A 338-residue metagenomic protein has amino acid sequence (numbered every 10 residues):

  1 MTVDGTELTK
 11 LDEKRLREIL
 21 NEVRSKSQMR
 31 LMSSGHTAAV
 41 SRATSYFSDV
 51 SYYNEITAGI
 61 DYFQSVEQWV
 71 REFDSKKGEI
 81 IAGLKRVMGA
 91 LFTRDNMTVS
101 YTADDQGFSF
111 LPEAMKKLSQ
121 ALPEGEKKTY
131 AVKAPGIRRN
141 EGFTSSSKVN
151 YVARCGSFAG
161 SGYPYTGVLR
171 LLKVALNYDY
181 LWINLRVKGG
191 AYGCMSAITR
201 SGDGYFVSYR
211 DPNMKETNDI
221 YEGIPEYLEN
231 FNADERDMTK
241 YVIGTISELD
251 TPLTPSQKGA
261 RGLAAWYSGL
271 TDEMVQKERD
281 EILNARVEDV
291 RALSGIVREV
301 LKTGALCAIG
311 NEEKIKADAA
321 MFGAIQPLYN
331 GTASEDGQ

Functional and structural regions predicted by a protein language model:
M1, L111-L118, I220-I224, M321-G323: Short amphipathic alpha-helices in soluble, non-transmembrane regions that often serve as interface/regulatory elements
M1-S75, R94-A103, Y151-L171, Y180-V287 (+2 more regions): M16 family metallopeptidases and their MPP-like homologs
E79-D95, L122, A320-F322, P327-G337: Charged, long alpha-helical assembly modules
I80-M115, K302: Non-catalytic, conformational "gating/processing" segments within enzyme and secreted inhibitor domains
M88-L91, F143-T144, A197-I198, V297-R298: Replace "in large, NTP-powered and nucleic-acid-processing enzymes" with "in large, NTP-powered factors and other
N96, S100, D105, P112-V187 (+2 more regions): His/Glu-based metal-binding/catalytic segments typifying zinc-dependent metallopeptidases
N284-Q338: In a subset of proteins, long, contiguous C-terminal domains/tails are tracked
